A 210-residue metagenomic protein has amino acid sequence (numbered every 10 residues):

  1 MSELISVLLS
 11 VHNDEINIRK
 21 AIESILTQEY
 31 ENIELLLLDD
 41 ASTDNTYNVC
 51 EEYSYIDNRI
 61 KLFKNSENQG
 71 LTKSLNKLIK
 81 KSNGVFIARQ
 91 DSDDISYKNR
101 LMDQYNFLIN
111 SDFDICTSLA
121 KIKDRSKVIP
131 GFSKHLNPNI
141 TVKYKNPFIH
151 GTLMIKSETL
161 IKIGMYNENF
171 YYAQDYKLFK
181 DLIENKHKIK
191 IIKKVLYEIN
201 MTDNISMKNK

Functional and structural regions predicted by a protein language model:
E3-S6, S24, E34, K177: Cell-envelope/extracellular polymer assembly enzymes that use nucleotide-activated donors
N13-T27: Short, well-formed alpha-helical segments that are part of the catalytic scaffolds of diverse glycosyltransferases
N17-R19, D44-E52, L75, I95 (+1 more regions): Acidic helix N-cap motif at the loop->helix transition within catalytic regions of sugar-transfer enzymes
D39-N48, E67, D91: A conserved acidic beta->alpha catalytic loop
N65-S82, D103: Glycine-rich, basic loop-to-helix element that forms the pyrophosphate-binding segment of sugar-nucleotide handling
K80, P138-K210: Conserved nucleotide-sugar donor-binding catalytic segment
I87: Short aromatic/hydrophobic "clamp" motif used to bind/position activated sugar donors
N99-P130: Conserved donor NDP-sugar-binding/catalytic core segment of glycosyltransferases
